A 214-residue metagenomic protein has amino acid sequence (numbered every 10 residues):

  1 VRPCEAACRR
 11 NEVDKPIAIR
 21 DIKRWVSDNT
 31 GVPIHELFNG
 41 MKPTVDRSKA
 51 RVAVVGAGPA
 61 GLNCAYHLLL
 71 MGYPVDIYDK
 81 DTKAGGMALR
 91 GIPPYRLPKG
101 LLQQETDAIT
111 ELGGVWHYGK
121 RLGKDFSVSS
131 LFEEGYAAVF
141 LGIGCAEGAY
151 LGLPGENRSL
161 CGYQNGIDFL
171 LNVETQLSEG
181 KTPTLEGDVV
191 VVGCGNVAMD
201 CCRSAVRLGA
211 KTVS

Functional and structural regions predicted by a protein language model:
R2-D28: Iron-sulfur (Fe-S) cluster-binding segments and ferredoxin-like electron-carrier domains, especially [2Fe-2S]
R24-S214: Residues forming the flavin
